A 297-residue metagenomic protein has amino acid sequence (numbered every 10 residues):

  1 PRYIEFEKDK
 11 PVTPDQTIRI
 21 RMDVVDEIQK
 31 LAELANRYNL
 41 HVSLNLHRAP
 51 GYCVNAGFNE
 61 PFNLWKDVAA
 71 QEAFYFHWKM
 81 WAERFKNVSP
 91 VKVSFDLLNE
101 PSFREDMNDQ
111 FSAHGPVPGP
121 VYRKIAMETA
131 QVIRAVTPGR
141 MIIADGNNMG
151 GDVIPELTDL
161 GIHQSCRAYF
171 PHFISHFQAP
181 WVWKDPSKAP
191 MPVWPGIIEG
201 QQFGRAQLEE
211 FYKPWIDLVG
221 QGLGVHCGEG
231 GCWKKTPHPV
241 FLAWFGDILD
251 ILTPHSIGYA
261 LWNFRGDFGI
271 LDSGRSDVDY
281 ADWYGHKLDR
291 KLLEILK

Functional and structural regions predicted by a protein language model:
P1-C53, Y122-T137, F241-H255: Aromatic-lined substrate-binding rim segments of carbohydrate-active enzymes
P1-R2, L46-Y52, L98, G146-N148 (+1 more regions): Short, solvent-exposed turn/loop segments enriched in Gly/Ser/Thr/Pro and often Arg
R2-V25, P50-A69, E105-H114, I270-D279: Surface-exposed, active-site-proximal loop segments in enzymatic domains
K8, P14-Q16, Q221-T236, V240-F241: An exposure/low-complexity boundary signal
I20-R21, G119, R205, P237-H238: A generic secondary-structure micro-motif detector that highlights 1-2 residue hydrophobic/ambivalent hotspots embedded
V42, H226, A260: Conserved Rossmann-like nucleotide-binding pocket used by diverse enzymes that bind dinucleotide cofactors
A56, F62-F203, E209-C232, P254-I257: Active-site region of glycoside hydrolase catalytic domains
P237-K297: Aromatic-rich peripheral "rim/lid" segments of glycoside hydrolase catalytic domains that contact and position glycan
